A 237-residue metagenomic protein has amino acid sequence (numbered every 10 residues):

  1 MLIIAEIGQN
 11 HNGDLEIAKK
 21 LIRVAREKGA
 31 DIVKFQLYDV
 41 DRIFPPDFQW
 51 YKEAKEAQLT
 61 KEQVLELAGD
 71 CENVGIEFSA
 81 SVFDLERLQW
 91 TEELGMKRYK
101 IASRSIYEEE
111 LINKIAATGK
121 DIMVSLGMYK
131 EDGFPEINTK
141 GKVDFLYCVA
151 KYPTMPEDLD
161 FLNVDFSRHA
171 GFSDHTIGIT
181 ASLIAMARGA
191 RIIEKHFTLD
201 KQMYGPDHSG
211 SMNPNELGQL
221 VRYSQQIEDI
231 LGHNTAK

Functional and structural regions predicted by a protein language model:
M1-K237: Catalytic cores and adjacent flexible loops of soluble metabolic enzymes that perform enolate/carbanion chemistry on
